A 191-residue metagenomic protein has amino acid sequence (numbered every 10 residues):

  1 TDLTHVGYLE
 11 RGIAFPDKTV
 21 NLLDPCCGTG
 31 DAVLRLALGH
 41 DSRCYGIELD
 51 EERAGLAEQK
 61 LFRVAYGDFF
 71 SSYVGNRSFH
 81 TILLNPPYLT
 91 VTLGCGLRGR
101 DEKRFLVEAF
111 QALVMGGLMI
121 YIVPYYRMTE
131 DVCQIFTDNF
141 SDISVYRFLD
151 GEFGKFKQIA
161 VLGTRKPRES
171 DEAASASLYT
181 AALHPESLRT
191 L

Functional and structural regions predicted by a protein language model:
T1-D17, D31-L34: S-adenosyl-L-methionine
K18-G28: Conserved class I S-adenosyl-L-methionine
R43-E48: Conserved SAM-binding motif I beta-strand of class I
A57-E58: Conserved SAM-binding loop
L61-F69: Conserved SAM-binding strand-loop segment of SAM-dependent methyltransferases
Y73-T81: A short acidic, Gly/Pro-enriched loop at the edge of an enzyme's catalytic core that lines a small-molecule cofactor
L93-T164: Conserved Class I SAM-dependent methyltransferase catalytic core
K155-L191: Flexible, glycine-/basic-rich loop-and-beta segments that form/coincide with the SAM-dependent methyltransferase
